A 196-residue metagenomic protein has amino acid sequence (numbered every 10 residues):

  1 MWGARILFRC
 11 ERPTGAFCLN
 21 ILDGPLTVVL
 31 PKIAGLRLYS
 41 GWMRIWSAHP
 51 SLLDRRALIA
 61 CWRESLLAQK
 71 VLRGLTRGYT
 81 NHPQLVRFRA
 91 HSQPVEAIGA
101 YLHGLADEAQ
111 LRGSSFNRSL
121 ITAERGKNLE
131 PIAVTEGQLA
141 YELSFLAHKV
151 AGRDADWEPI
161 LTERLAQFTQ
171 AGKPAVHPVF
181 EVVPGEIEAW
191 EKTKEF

Functional and structural regions predicted by a protein language model:
A16, V29, G35, Y39-L58 (+3 more regions): Sequence termini and other peripheral, non-core segments
N20-D23: Intrinsic-disorder-associated, low-complexity terminal segments enriched in Asp/Asn/His/Tyr and depleted of Lys/Arg
R77-Y79: Short conserved micro-motifs on helix faces and helix-strand junctions that flank and scaffold key functional residues
H82: Conserved, mostly hydrophobic/aromatic
